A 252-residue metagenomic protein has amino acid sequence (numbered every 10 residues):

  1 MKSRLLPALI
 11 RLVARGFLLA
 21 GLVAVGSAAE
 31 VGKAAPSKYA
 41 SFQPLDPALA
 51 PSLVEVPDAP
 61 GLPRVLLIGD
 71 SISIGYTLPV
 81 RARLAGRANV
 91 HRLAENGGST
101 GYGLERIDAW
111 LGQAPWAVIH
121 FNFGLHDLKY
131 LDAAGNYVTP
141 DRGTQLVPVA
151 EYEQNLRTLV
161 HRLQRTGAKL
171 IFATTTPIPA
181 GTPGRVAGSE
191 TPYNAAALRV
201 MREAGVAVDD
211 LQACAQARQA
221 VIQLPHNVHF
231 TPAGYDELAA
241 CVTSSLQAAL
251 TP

Functional and structural regions predicted by a protein language model:
M1-L66, S73-I74, L78-N89, G112-P115 (+1 more regions): N-terminal secretory targeting modules
A50-L53, G98-I107: N-terminal post-signal-peptidase region of extra-cytosolic proteins
L67-I68, A173: Short hydrophobic segments within beta-strands
I68-G69, I119: Active-site beta-strand/loop signature of hydrolases that rely on acidic residues for catalysis
D70-S71, L125: Active-site metal-binding loops of divalent metal-dependent hydrolases
S71-S73, G97: Short beta->alpha connector loops
G86-N89, Y102-P252: Alpha-helical cap/lid subdomain in secreted, periplasmic, or secretory-pathway luminal O-acyl-processing enzymes
R92-G98: Short beta->alpha junction loops
